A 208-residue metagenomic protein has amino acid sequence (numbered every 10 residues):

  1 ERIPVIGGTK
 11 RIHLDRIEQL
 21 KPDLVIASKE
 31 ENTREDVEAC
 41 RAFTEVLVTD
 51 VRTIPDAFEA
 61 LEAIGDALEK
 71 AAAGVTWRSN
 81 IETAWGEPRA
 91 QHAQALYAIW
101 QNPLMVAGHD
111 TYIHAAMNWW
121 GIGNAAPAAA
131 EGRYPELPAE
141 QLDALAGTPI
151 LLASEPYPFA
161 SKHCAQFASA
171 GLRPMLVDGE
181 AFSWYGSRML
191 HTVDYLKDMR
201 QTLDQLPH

Functional and structural regions predicted by a protein language model:
E1-H208: N-terminal ligand-binding lobe of clamshell/alpha-beta domains
